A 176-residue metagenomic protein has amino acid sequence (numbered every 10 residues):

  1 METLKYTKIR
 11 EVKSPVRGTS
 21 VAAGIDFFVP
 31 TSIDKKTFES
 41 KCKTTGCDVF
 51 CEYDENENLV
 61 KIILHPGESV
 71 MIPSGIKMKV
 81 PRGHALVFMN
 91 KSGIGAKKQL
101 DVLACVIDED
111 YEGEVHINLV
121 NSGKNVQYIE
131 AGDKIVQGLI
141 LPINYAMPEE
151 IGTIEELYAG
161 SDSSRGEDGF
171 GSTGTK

Functional and structural regions predicted by a protein language model:
M1-K176: DUTPase catalytic domain/fold
